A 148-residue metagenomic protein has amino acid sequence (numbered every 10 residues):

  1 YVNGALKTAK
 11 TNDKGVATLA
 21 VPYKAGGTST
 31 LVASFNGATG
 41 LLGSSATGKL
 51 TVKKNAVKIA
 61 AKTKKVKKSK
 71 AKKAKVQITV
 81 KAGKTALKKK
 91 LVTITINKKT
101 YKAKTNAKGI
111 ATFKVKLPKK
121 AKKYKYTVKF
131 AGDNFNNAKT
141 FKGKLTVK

Functional and structural regions predicted by a protein language model:
Y1-K148: Solvent-exposed beta-strand/loop surfaces, strongest in extracytoplasmic domains of secreted and cell-surface proteins
